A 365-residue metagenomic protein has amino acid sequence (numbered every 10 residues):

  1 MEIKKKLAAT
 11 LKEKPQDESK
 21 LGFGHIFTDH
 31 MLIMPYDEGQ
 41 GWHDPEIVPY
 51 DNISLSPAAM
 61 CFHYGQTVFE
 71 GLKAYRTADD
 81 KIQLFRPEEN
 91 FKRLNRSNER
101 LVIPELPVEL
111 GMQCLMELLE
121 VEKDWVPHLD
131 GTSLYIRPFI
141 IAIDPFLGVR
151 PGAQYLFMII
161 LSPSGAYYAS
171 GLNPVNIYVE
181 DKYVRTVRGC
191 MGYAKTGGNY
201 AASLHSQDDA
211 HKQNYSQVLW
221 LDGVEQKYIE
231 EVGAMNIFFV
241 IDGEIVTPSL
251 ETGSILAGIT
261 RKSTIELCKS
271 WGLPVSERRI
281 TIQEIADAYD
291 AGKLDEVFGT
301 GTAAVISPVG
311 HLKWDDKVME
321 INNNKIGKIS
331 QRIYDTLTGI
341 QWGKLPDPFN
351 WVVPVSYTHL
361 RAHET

Functional and structural regions predicted by a protein language model:
M1-I47: Short, Gly/Pro- and small/polar-rich lid/capping loops
D17-K20, P87-F91, N95, E99-N214 (+1 more regions): Extended Lys/Arg-rich, glycine-bearing segments that form polyanion-binding/interaction patches within enzyme domains
S19-H25, H30, G39, D51-S54 (+4 more regions): Nucleotide/phosphate-binding sheet-loop regions of phosphoryl- and nucleotidyl-transfer enzymes
G24-T28, P151, K212, I229-E231: A short catalytic or substrate-binding loop motif that flags glycine-/basic-rich loops and adjacent residues that bind
L32-M34, I160, F238: Conserved hydrophobic/aromatic positions in well-ordered beta-strands
G39-P49, D79-R86, Y168-I177, K227-E230 (+3 more regions): Short, well-ordered strand-loop elements centered on a beta-strand within folded domains, enriched for acidic residues
D51-F69, K73-R76, I140-A142, S162 (+1 more regions): N-terminal nucleophile
T358-T365: Conserved small/polar residues in nucleotide/adenosyl-binding loops
